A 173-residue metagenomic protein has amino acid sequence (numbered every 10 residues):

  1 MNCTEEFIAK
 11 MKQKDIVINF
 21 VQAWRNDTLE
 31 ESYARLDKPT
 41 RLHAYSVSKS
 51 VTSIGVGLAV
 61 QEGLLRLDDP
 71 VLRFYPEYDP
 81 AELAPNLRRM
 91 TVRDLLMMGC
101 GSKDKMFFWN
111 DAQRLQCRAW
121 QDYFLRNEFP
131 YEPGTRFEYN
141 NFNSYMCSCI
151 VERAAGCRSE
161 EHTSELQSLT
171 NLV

Functional and structural regions predicted by a protein language model:
C3-D37: A short, well-structured edge-of-sheet supersecondary motif
A34-K38, P70-D79, W109-D111: Short linear capping/connector segments at secondary-structure termini
K38, F107-E160, S164: Catalytic-site signature segments of enzymes, centered on catalytic residues
H43-D68, L95, C147-V151: Active-site SXXK
A44, L83-N86, E132-Y139: Solvent-exposed loop and edge beta-strand segments that line ligand/cofactor-binding and catalytic clefts
E62-C100, R126, A155-S164, S168: Active-site helix/loop module of the DD-peptidase/beta-lactamase fold, centered on the serine-lysine SxxK catalytic
